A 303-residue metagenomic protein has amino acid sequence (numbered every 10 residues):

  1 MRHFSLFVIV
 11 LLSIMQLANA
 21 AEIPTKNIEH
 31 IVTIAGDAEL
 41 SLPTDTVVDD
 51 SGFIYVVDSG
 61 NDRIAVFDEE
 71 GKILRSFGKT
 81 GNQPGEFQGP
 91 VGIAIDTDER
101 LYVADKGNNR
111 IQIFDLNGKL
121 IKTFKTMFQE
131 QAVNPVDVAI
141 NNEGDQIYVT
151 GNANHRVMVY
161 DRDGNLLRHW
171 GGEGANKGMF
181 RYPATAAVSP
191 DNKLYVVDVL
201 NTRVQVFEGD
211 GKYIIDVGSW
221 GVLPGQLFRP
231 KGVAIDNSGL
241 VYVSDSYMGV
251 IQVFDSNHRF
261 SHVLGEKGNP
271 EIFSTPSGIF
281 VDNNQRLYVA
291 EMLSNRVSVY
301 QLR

Functional and structural regions predicted by a protein language model:
S5-Q16: Bacterial N-terminal signal peptides
A20-R303: Eukaryotic scaffold repeat domains enriched in small/polar residues
